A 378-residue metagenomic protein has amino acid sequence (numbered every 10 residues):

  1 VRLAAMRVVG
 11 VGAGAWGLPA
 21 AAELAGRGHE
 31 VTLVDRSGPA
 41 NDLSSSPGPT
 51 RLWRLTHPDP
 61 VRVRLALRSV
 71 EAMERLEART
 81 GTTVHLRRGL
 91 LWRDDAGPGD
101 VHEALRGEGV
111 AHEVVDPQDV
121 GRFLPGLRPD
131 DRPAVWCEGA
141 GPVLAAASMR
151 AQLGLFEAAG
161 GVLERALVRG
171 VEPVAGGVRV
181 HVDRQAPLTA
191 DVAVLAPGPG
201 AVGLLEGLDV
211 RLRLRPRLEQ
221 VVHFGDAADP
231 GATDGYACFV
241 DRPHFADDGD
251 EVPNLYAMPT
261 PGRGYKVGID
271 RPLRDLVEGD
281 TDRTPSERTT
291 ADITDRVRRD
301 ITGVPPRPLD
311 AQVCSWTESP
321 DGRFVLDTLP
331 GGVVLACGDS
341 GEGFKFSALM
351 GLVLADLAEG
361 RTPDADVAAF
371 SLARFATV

Functional and structural regions predicted by a protein language model:
L3-W16: Beta1/beta-strand and adjacent pyrophosphate-binding region of the FAD-binding site in flavoprotein oxidoreductases
V11, P187-G200, G351: Short hydrophobic core segments
A22-G26, T82-H85, P199-G331: Active-site substrate-recognition segment that forms the wall of the catalytic cavity or substrate channel
G26-S45: Glycine-rich FAD pyrophosphate-binding loop
P49-F123, D131-R132, N254-L255: Dinucleotide-binding Rossmann-like beta1-alpha1 core, especially the glycine-rich loop that anchors the ADP
R93-G160, E164-R165, G170-A175: Flavin (FAD/FMN) cofactor-binding and adjacent substrate-gating region of FAD-dependent oxidoreductase domains
G170-L188: Conserved beta-strand-loop-beta-strand element in the redox core of flavoprotein oxidoreductases
R299-V378: C-terminal catalytic lobe of FAD-dependent flavoproteins
